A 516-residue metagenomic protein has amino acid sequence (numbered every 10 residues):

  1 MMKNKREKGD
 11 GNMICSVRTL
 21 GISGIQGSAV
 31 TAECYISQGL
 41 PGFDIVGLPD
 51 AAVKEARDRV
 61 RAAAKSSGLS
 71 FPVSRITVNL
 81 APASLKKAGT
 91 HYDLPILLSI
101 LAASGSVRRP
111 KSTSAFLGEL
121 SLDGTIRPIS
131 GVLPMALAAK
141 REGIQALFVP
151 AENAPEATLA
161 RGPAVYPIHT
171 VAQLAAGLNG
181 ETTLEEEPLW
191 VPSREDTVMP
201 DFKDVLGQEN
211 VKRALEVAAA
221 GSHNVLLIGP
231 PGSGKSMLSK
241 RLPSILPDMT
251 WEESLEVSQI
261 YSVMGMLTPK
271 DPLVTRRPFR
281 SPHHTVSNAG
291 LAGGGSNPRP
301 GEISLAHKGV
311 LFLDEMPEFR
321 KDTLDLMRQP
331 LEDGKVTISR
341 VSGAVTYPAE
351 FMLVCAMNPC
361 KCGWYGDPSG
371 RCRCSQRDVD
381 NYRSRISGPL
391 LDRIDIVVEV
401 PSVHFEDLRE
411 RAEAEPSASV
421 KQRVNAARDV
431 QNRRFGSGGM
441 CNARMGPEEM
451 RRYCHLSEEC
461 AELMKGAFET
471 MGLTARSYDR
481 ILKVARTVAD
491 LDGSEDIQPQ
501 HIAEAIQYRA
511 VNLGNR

Functional and structural regions predicted by a protein language model:
M2-L226, S233-S236, S339, S477-Y478 (+1 more regions): Peripheral, non-AAA+ core regions of ATP-driven protein-machinery
V46-R57, P72, N79-G89, N297-P298 (+1 more regions): Basic, amphipathic alpha-helical bundle interface domains used for macromolecular binding and assembly
F71-S74, P110-K111, R141-G143, R161 (+9 more regions): Short loop/turn elements that form and flank the Walker-type P-loop nucleotide-binding site in RecA-like NTPase cores
D123, L313-R320, G363: Catalytic P-loop NTPase motifs of RecA-like helicase/translocase cores
E216, L273, P278, A289-L311 (+1 more regions): Conserved alpha-helical scaffold flanking the Walker A/P-loop in AAA+ ATPase domains
L227-T268: Walker A/P-loop
W251-S287, G294-G295, P401, C441-E448 (+2 more regions): Conserved inter-motif catalytic segment of the P-loop NTP-binding fold
K308, D314-E315, L326: Walker B catalytic acidic pair
